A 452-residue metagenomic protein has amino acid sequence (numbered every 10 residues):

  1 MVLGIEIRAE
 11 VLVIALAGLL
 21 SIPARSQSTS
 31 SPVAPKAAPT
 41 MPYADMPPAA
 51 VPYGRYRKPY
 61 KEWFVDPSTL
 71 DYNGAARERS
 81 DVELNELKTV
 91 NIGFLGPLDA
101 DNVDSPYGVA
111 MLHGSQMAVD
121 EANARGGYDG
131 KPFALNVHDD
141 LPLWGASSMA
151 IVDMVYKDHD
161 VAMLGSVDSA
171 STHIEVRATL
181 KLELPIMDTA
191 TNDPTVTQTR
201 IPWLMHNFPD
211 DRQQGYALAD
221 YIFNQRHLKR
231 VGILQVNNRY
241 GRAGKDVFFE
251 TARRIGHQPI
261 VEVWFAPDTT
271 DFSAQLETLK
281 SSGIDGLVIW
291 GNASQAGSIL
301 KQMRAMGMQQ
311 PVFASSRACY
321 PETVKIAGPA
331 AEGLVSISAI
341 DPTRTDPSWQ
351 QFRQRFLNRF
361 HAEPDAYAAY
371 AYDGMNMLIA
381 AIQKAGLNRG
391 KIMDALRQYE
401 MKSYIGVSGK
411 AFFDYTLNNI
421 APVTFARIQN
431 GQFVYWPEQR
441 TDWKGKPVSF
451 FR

Functional and structural regions predicted by a protein language model:
V2-L3, V13-L16, S26-R452: Extracytosolic ligand-binding ectodomains
S21-P23: N-terminal signal peptide c-region/cleavage motif recognized by signal peptidases
